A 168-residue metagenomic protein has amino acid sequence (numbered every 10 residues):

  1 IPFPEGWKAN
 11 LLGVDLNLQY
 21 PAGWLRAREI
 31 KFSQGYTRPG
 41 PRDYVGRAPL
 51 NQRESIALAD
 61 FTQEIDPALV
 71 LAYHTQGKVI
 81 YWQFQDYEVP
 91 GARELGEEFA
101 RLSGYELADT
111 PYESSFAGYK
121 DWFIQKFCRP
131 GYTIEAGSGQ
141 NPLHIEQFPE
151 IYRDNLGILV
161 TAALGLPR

Functional and structural regions predicted by a protein language model:
I1-V89, E97, L143: Active-site/substrate-binding loop(s) of hydrolase catalytic cores
D15-L18, D109, T133-E135: Structural signal for conserved beta-strand scaffold positions within catalytic alpha/beta enzyme cores
P21, Y112, S138: Residues that form or immediately flank small-molecule/cofactor binding pockets and catalytic motifs
L58, E64, L69-A72, K78-P90 (+1 more regions): Active-site-adjacent mobile loop/cap segments within catalytic or ligand-binding domains
Q63, R101-Y105, L164: Generic secondary-structure signature for well-ordered alpha-helical cores
G96-Y112: Short, flexible loop segments at boundaries between secondary-structure elements
